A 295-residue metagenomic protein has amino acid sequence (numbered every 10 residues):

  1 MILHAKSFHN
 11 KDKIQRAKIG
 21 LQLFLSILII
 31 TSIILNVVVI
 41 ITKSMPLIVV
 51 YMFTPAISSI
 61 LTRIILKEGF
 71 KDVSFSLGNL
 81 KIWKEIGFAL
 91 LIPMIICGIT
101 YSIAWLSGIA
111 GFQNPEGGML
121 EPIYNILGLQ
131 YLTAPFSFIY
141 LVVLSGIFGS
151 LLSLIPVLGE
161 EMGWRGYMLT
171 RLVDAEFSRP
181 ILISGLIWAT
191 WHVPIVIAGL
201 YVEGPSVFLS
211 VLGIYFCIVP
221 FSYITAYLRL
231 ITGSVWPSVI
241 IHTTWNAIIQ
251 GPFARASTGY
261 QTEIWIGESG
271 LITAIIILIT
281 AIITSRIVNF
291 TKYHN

Functional and structural regions predicted by a protein language model:
I2-N10, V50-M94, I99, I103-N125 (+2 more regions): Membrane-helix interface linkers and caps
K18-S26, V49, I86-L91, V143 (+4 more regions): Hydrophobic alpha-helical transmembrane segments
G20-I33, T54, F88-I96, I187: Alpha-helical transmembrane segments
S32, P180-V196: Small-polar-interrupted transmembrane alpha-helices in polytopic inner-membrane proteins
L35-V49: Short, hydrophobic transmembrane alpha-helix segments
L127-S153, C217-I218, G270-T273: Hydrophobic alpha-helical transmembrane segments
L158-I187, L230-S234: Membrane-interface helix/loop boundary segments of multi-pass membrane proteins
F208, T243-N295: C-terminal membrane module of polytopic membrane proteins
